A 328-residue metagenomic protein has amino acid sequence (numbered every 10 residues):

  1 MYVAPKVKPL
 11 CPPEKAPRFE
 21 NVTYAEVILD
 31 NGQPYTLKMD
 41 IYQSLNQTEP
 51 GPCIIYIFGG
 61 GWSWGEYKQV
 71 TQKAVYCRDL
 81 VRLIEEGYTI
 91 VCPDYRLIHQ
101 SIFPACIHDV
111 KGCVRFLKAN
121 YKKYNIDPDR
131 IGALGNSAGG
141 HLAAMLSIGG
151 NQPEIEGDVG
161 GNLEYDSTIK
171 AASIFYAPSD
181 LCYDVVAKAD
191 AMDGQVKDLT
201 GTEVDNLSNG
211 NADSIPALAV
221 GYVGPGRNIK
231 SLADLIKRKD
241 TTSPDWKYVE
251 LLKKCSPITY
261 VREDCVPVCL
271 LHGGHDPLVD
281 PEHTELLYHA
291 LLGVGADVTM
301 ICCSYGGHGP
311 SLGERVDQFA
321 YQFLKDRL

Functional and structural regions predicted by a protein language model:
M1-L328: Alpha/beta-hydrolase superfamily serine-hydrolase fold, recognizing
